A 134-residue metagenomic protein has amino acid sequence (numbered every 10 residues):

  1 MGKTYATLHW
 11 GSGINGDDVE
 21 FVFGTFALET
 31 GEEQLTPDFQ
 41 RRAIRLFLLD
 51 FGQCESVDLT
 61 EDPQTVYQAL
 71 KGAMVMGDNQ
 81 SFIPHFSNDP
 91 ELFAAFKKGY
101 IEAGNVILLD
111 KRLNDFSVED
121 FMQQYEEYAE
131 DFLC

Functional and structural regions predicted by a protein language model:
M1-H9: Short, hydrophobic/amphipathic alpha-helical packing segments that form internal helix faces or helix-helix interfaces
Y5, Y67, Y100, Y125-Y128: Sequence-level detector for tyrosine residue identity
W10-A95, F132: Catalytic activation segment of kinase domains across protein kinase-like and atypical kinase folds
G11-I14, D110-C134: Regulatory N- and C-terminal appendages and interdomain linkers associated with kinase/kinase-like NTP transferase
G72, M76, S87, E91-M122: Electrostatic, structured charged patches in enzyme active sites and in nucleic-acid/phosphate-binding
